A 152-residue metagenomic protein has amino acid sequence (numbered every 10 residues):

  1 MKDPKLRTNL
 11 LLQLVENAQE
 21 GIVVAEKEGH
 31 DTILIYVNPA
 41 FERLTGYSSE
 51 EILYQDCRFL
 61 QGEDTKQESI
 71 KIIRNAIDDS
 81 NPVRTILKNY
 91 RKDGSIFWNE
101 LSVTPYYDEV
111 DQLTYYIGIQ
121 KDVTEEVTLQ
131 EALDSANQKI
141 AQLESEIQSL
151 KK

Functional and structural regions predicted by a protein language model:
K2-K5, N9, V127-S145: Sensory-domain boundary/capping and coupling elements
K5-V37, K152: Sensory modules in modular signal-transduction proteins
F41-I52: PAS/PAS-like sensory domain cap-loop motif
L53-D64: PAS-family sensory/regulatory domains
E63-S95, L143, S149: Terminal output helix/cap of sensory domains in signal transduction proteins
R84-K88, D93-S102, Y107, I117: PAS/PAC sensory module
Q112-V123, A132: PAS-family sensory domains
